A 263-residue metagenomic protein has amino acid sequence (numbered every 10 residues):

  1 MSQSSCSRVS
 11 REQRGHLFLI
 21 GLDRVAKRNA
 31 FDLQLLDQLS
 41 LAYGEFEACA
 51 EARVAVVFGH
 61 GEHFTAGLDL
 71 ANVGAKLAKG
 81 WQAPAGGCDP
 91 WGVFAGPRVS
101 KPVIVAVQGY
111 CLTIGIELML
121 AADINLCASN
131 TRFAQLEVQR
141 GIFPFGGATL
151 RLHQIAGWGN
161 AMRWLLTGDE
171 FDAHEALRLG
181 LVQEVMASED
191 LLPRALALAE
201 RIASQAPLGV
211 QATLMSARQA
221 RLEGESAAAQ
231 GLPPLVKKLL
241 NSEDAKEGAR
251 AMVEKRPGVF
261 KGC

Functional and structural regions predicted by a protein language model:
M1-E62, K76: Conserved CoA-thioester-binding segment of acyl-CoA-metabolizing enzymes
M1-G15, A50, F64, N72 (+2 more regions): C-terminal alpha-helix plus adjacent terminal tail
I20, R24, L39, V57 (+6 more regions): Terminal peptide-recognition signature
L35-Q38, L191, L232: Hydrophobic alpha-helical membrane-association signature
Q38-S40, G44, L70-Q108, L150 (+2 more regions): An acidic, glycine-rich surface segment that forms the CoA-thioester-binding/catalytic face of crotonase-fold enzymes
F58-H60, A66-D69, A106-Q108, S129: A secondary-structure boundary/capping signal
E62-A66, A71, L112-T113, A134 (+1 more regions): Short, active-site-adjacent cap segments at secondary-structure transitions
F94-L208, N241-S242, E247-R250, R256 (+1 more regions): Crotonase-fold acyl-CoA enzyme core
